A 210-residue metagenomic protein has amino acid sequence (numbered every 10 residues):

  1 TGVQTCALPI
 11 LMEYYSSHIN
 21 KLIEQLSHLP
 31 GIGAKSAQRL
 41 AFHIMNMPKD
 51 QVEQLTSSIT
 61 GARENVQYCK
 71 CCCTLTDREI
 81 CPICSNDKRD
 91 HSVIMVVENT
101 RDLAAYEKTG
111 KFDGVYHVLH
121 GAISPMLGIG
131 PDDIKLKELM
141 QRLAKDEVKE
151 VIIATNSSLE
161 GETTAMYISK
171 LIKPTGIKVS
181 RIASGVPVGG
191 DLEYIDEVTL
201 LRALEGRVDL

Functional and structural regions predicted by a protein language model:
T1-L8: Short, small-residue-biased leader/transition segments that mark boundaries at the very start of proteins
E13-I19, H28, Q38-L103: Cys/His-rich Zn2+-binding cysteine-cluster or related metal-binding knuckle/ribbon modules and their
N20-E24, Q38-F42, E53, S57 (+7 more regions): Solvent-exposed alpha-helical segments within well-ordered globular domains of core cellular machineries
Q25, L29, M47, A62-N65 (+10 more regions): Conserved, well-folded catalytic cores of nucleic-acid-processing and energy-transducing macromolecular machines
P30, K49, A62, T74 (+3 more regions): Conserved phosphate/pyrophosphate-binding and hydrolysis machinery centered on Walker-type P-loop NTPases, extending
A37, N86-I152: Extended interfacial segments that mediate partner engagement and assembly in macromolecular machines
M140-I152, S157-L210: Long C-terminal interaction/binding lobes of large macromolecular proteins
